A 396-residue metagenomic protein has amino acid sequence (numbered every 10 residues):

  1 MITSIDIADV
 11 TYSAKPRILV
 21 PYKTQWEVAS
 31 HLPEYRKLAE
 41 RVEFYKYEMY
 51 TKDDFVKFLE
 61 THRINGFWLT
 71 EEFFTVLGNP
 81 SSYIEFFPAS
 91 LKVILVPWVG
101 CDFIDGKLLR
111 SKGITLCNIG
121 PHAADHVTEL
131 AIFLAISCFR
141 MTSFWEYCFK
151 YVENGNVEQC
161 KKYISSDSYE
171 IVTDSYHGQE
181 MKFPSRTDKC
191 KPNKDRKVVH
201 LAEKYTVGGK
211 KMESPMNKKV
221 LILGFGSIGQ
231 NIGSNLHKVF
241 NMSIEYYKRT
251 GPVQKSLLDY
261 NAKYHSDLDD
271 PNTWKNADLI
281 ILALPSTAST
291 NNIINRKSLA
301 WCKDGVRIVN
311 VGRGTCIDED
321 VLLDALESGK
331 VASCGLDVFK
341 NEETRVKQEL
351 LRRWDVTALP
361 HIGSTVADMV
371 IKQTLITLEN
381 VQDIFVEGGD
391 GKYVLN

Functional and structural regions predicted by a protein language model:
I2-A14, Y22, V28-K37, N118-H122 (+3 more regions): C-terminal helix-to-coil terminal segments
I2-C117, N154, N295: An N-terminal-biased, well-structured beta-alpha scaffold segment characteristic of Rossmann-like dinucleotide-binding
V10-S13, S82-S90, P215, K238-V239 (+3 more regions): Short, conserved loop/helix-junction motifs that constitute active-site signature segments in enzyme catalytic cores
V20, V220-I222: Hydrophobic Val/Ile/Leu positions in short beta-strands of Rossmann-like dinucleotide-binding domains
A39-V42, I114, N261-K263, D355-T357: Short, conserved active-site loop motifs that form the nucleotide-linked donor/cofactor pocket
E72-P80, T250-E349: Rossmann-like adenosine-cofactor binding region
I228: Hydrophobic/small residue at the entry helix of a nucleotide-binding pocket
E245: Conserved beta-strand positions in the Rossmann-like core of class I SAM-dependent methyltransferases
